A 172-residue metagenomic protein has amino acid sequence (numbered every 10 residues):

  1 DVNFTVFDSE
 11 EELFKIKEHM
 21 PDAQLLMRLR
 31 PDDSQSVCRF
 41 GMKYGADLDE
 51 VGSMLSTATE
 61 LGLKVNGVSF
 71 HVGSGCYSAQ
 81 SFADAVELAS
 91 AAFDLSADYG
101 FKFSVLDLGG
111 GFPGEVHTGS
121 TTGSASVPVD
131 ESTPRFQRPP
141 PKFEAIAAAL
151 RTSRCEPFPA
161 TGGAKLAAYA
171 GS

Functional and structural regions predicted by a protein language model:
D1-V105, G114, G119: Active-site-proximal beta-alpha core segment in soluble small-molecule metabolic enzymes
S74, S78-S172: C-terminal active-site-proximal or functional interface alpha/beta core segments in diverse enzymes
